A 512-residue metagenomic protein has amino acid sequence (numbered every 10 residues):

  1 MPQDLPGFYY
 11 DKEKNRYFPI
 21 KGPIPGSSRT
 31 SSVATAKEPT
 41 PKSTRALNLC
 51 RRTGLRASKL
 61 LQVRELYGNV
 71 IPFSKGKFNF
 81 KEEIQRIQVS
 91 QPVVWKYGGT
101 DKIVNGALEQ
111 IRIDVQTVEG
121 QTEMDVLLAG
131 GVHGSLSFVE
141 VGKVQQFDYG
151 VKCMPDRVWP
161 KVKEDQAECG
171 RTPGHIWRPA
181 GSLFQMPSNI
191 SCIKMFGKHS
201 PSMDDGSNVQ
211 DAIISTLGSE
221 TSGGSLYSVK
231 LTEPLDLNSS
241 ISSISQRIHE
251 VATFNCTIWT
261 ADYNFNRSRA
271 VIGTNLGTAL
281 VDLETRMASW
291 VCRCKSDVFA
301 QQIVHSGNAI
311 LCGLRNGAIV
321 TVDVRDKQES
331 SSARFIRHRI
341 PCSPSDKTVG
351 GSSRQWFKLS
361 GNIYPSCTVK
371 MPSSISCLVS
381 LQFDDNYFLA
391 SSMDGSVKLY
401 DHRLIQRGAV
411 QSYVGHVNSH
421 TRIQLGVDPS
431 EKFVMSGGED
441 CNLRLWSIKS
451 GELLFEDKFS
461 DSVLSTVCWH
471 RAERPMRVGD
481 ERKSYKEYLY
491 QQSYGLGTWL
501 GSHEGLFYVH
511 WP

Functional and structural regions predicted by a protein language model:
M1-S32: Signature of WW domains and closely related Tyr/Trp-rich beta-sheet microdomains in eukaryotic regulatory proteins
Y9-Y10, L280-V281, L445-W446: Hydrophobic beta-strand positions
E13-K14, S306, N316, D394 (+2 more regions): Residue-level recognition of short loop/turn positions
K21, R29, T35-V324, R334-F335 (+6 more regions): WD40 beta-propeller repeat fold
L283, H402, S447-I448, W511: Short amphipathic alpha-helical segments
D326-E329: UBC/E2-like fold recognition across ubiquitin and ubiquitin-like conjugation systems, capturing catalytically active
P341-S360, V417-F433: A surface-exposed beta-alpha-beta supersecondary segment
S391-L399, Q406, G415-E452: Loop/turn-rich, solvent-exposed surfaces of beta-rich toroidal or solenoidal domains
